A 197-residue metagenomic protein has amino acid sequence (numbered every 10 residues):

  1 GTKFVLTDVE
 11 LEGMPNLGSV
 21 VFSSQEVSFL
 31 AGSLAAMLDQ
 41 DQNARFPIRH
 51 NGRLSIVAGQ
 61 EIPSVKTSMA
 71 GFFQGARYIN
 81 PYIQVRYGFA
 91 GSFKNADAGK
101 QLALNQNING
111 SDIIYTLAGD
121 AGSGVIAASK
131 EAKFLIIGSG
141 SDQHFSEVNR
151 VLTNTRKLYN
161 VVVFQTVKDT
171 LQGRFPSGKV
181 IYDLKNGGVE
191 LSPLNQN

Functional and structural regions predicted by a protein language model:
G1-N197: A residue-level marker of the well-folded mature domains of exported/periplasmic proteins
